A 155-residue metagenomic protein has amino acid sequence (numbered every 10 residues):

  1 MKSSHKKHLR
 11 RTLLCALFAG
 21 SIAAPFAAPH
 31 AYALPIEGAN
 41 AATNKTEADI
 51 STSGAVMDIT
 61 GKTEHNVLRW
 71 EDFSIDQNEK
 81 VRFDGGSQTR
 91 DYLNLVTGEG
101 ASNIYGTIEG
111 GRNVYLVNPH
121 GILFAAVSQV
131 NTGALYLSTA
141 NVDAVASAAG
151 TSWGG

Functional and structural regions predicted by a protein language model:
M1-K2, A19: Intrinsically disordered, low-complexity segments
K2-K6, R10, P25-G155: Solvent-exposed adhesion/ligand-recognition segments of exported proteins
T12-P25: Bacterial N-terminal signal peptides
